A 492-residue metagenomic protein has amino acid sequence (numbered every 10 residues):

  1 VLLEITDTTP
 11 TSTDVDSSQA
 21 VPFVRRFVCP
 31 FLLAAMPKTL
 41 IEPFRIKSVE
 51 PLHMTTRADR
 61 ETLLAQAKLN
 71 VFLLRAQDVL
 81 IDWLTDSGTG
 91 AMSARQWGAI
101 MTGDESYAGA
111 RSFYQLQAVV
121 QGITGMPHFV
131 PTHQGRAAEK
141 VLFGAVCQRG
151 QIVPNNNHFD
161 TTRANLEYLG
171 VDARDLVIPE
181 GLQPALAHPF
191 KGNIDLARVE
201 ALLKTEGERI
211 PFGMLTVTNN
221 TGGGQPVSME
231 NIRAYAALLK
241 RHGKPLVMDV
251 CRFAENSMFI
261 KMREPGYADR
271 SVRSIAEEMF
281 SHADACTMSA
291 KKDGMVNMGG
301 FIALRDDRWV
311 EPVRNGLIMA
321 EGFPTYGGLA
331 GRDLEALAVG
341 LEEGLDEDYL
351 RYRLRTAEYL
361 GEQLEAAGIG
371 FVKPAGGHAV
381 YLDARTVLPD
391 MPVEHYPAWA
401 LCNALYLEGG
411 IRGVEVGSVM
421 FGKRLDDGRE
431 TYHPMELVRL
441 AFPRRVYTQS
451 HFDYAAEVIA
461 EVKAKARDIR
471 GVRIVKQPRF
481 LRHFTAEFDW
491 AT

Functional and structural regions predicted by a protein language model:
D7, D14-D16: Intrinsic-disorder-associated, low-complexity terminal segments enriched in Asp/Asn/His/Tyr and depleted of Lys/Arg
R25-R26: Basic polycationic patches enriched in arginine
P37-L69, A76, D82-G90, Q96 (+3 more regions): Conserved PLP-enzyme active-site core in the AAT-like
G344, E408, M420-T492: PLP-dependent enzyme catalytic core of the Aspartate aminotransferase-like
R351, R385-R412, D427-H433: Active-site loop ensemble at the mouth of alpha/beta enzyme cores that anchors a bound cofactor
A357-E358, V372-A384: Conserved glycine-rich beta-strand-loop-beta hairpin in the small C-terminal domain of fold type I
